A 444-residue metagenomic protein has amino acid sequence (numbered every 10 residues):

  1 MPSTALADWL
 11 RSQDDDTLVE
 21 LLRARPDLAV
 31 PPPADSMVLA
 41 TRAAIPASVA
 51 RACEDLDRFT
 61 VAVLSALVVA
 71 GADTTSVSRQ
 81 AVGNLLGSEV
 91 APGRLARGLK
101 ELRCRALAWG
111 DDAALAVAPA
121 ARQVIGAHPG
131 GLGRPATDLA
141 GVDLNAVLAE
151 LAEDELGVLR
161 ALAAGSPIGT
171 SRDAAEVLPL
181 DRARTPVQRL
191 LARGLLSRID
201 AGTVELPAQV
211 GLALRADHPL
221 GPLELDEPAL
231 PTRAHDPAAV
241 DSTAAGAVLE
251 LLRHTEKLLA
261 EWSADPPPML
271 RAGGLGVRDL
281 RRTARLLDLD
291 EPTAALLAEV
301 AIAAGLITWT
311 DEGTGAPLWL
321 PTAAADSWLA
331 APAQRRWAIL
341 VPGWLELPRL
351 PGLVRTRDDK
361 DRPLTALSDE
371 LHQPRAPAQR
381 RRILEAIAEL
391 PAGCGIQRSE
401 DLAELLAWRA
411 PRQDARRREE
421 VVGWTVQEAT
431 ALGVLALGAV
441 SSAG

Functional and structural regions predicted by a protein language model:
M1-T430, A436-G444: N-terminal membrane-targeting/anchoring modules of bacterial envelope and secretion proteins
